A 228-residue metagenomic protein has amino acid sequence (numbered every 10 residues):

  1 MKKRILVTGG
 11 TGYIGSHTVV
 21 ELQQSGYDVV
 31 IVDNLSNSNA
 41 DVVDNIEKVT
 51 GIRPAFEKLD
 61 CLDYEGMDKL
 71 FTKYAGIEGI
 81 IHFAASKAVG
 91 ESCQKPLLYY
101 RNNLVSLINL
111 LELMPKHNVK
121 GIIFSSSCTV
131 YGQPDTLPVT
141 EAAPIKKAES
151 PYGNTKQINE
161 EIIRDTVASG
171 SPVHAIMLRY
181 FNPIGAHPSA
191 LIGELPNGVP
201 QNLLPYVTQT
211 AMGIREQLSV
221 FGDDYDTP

Functional and structural regions predicted by a protein language model:
K2-G79: N-terminal Rossmann/SDR dinucleotide-binding element
R4, D28, K120-G121, H174: Residues at the starts of beta-strands that form the adenosine-phosphate
D28, R53-A55, H174-I176, Q217-S219: Conserved beta-strand segments of alpha/beta enzyme cores
S38, S86-G90: Active-site beta-alpha loop architecture of Rossmann-like, nucleotide-cofactor-dependent enzymes
E78-I81, I123: N-terminal Rossmann-like NAD(P) cofactor-binding module of classical short-chain dehydrogenase/reductase
A84-K87, S126-S127: Conserved NAD(P)H cofactor-binding loop of Rossmann-fold oxidoreductase domains
S92, P144-I145, F181-P228: A conserved pocket-lining segment of Rossmann-fold NAD(P)-dependent short-chain dehydrogenase/reductase
Q94-L97, R101, V105-E112, K116 (+2 more regions): Catalytic helix-loop patch of NAD(P)-dependent Rossmann-fold dehydrogenases
